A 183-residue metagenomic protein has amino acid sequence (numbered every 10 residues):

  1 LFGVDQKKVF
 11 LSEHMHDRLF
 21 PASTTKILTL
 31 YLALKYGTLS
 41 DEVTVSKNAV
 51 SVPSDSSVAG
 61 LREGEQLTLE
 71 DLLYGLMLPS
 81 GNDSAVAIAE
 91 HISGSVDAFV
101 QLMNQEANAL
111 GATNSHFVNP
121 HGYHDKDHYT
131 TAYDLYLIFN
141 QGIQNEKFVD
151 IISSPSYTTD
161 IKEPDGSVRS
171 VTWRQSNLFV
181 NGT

Functional and structural regions predicted by a protein language model:
L1-Y133, L137-E146: Active-site-adjacent loops and short helices of periplasmic peptidoglycan-processing enzymes
A112-T113, D127-Y129, D134, F139-T183: Domain-terminus/edge residues, biased toward the C-terminal soluble/receptor-binding domains of extracytoplasmic
